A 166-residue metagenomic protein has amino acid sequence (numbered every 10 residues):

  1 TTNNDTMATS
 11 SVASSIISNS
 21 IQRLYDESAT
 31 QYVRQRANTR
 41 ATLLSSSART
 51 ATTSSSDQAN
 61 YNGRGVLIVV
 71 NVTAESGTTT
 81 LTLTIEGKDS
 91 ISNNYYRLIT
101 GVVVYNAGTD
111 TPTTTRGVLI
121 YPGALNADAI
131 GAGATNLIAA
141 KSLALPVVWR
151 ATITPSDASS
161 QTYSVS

Functional and structural regions predicted by a protein language model:
T1-R64, V69-S76, R97-G101, V118 (+5 more regions): Extended, low-complexity segments enriched in Ser/Thr/Gly and acidic residues that occur primarily in surface-exposed
E75, S90, S156-A158: Short coil/turn motifs at secondary-structure junctions
T78-S90, V165-S166: Short, surface-exposed beta-strand/strand-loop-strand elements in extracellular ectodomains
T78-T80, N94-Y95, S160-Q161: Short acidic/proline- and small/hydrophobic-mixed sequence motifs that coincide with surface turns and coil-to-beta
K88-V102: Asp-box/BNR beta-propeller loop motif
V103-T114: Short proline/glycine- and polar residue-rich coil/turn motifs
I138-L143: Short, hydrophobic beta-strand segments
D157-S166: Edge beta-strands of jelly-roll/beta-sandwich modules across compartments, strongly enriched in secreted/luminal
